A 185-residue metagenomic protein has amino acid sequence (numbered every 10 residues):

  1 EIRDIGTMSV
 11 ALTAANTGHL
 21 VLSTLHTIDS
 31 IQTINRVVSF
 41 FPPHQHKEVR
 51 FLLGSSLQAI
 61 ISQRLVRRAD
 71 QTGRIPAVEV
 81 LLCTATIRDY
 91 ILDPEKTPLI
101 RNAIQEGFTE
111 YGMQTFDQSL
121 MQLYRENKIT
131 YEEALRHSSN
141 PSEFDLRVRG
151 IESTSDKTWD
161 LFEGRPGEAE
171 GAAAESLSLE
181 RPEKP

Functional and structural regions predicted by a protein language model:
E1-P185: Short, flexible helix-loop junctions that flank or precede catalytic/ligand sites
